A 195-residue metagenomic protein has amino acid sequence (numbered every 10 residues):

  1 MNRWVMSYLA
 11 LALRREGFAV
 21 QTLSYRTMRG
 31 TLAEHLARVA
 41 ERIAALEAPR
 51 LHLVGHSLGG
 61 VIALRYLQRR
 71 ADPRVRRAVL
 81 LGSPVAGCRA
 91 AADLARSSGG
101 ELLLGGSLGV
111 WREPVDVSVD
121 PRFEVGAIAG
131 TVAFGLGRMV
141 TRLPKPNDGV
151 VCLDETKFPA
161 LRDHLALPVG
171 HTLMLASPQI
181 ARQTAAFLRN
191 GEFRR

Functional and structural regions predicted by a protein language model:
M1-Y8, A12-L23, G30-R122, L143 (+1 more regions): Serine-dependent carboxylesterase/thioesterase catalytic core of lipase-like alpha/beta-hydrolase/SGNH enzymes
Y25-G30, P168-T172: Histidine-bearing beta->alpha loop at or near hydrolase active sites
D120-R195: C-terminal catalytic-base region of ester-bond hydrolases, centering on the histidine of the charge-relay
